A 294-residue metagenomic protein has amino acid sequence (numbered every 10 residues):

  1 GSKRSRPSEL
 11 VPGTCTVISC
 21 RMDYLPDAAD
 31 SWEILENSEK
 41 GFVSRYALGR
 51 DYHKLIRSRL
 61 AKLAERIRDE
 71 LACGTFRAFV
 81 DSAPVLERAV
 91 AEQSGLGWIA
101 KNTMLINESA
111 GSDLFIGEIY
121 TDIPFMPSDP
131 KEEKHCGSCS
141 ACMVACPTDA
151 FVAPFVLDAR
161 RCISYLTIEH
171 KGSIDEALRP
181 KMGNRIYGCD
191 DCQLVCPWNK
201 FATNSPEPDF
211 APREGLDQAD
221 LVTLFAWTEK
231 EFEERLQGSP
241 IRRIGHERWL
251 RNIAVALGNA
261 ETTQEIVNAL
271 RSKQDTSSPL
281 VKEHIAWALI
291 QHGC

Functional and structural regions predicted by a protein language model:
G1-H135, I174, G183: Auxiliary alpha/beta "docking" domains used to position bulky ligands
A141-Y165, K171, R185-Y187, D191-D209: Iron-sulfur cluster-binding cysteine motifs and their immediate structural context in ferredoxin-like electron-transfer
E176-D209, E231-E234, G238-R242, R248-W249 (+1 more regions): C-terminal amphipathic alpha-helical segment
E233-R235, T262-Q274, C294: Amphipathic alpha-helical scaffolding segments comprising HEAT/armadillo-like alpha-solenoid repeats
R242-I244, S272-V281: Short coil turns that connect the paired helices of HEAT/ARM alpha-solenoid repeats
I253-A254, I285-A286: Conserved hydrophobic register position within alpha-solenoid helical repeats
A260, A288-G293: TPR/TPR-like alpha-solenoid repeats
